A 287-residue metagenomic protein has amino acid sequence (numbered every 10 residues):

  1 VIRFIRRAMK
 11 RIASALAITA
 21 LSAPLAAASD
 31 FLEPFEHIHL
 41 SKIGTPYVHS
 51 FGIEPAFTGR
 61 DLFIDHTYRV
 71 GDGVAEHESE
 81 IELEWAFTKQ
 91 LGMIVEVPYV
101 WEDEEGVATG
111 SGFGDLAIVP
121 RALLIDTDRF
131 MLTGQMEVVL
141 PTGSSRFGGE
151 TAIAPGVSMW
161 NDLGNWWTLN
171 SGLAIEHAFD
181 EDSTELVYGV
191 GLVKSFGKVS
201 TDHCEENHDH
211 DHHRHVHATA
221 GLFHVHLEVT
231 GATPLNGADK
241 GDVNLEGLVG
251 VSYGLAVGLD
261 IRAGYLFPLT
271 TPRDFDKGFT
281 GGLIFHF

Functional and structural regions predicted by a protein language model:
V1-F35, N207-H212: Cleavable N-terminal export/targeting peptides
A28-F287: Transmembrane beta-barrel domains of Gram-negative outer membranes and organellar outer membranes
